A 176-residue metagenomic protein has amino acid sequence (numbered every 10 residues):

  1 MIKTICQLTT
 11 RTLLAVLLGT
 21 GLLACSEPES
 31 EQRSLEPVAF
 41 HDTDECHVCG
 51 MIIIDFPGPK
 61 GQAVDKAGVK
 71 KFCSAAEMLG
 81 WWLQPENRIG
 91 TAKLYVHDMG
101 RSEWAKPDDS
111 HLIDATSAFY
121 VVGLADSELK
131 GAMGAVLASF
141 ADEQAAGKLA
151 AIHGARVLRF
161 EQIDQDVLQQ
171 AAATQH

Functional and structural regions predicted by a protein language model:
I2-L14: Bacterial N-terminal signal peptides that target proteins for export
T10-R11, S30-V38: Short, intrinsically disordered, charge-biased short linear motifs at domain edges
G21-A24: C-terminal motif of bacterial Sec signal peptides marking the signal peptidase cleavage site
S26-P28: Bacterial signal peptide processing site
V38-K71, A76: Post-signal-peptide N-terminal segment of Sec-exported extracytoplasmic proteins
A76-R88: Short metal-binding segments enriched for Cys and/or His
A92-F160: Thiol/selenol-based redox catalytic cores and closely related redox-interacting motifs
G154-H176: N-terminal targeting pre-sequences for secretion and organelle import
